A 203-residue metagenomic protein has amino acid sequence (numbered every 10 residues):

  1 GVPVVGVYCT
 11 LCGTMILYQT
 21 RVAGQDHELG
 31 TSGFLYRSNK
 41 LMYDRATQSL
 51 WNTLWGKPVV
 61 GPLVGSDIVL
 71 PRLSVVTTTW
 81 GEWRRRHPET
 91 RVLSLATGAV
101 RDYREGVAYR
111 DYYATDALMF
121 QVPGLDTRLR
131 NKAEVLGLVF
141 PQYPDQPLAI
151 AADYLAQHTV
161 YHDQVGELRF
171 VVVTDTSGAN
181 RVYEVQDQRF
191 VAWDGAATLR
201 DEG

Functional and structural regions predicted by a protein language model:
G1-G203: Mid-to-C-terminal functional-domain signal that highlights helix-capping/loop sites within ligand-binding modules
